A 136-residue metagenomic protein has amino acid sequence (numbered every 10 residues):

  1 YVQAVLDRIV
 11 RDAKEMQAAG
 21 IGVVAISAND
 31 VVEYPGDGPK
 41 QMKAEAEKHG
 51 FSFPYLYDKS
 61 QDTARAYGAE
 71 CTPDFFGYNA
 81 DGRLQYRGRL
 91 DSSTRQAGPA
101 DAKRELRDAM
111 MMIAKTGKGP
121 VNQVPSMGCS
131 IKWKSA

Functional and structural regions predicted by a protein language model:
Y1-M112, P120: Chalcogenol-based redox active-site neighborhoods
D108-A136: Cysteine/selenocysteine-centered motifs that mediate thiol-based redox chemistry or coordinate metal-sulfur cofactors
